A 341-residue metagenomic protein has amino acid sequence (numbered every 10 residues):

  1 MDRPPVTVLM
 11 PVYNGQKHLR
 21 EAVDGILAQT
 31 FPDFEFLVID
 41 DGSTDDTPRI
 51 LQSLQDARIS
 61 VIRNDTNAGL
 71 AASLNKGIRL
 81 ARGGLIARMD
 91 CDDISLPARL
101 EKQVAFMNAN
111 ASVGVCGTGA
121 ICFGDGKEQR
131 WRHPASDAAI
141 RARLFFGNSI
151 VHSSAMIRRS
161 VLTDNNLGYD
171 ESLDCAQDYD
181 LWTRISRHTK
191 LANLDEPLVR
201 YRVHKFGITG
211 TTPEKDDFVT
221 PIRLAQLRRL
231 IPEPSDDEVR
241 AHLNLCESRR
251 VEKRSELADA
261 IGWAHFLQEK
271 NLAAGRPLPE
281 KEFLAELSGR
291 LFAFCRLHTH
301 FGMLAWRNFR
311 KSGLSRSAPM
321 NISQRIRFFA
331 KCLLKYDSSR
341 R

Functional and structural regions predicted by a protein language model:
P4-T7, E35, D180: Cell-envelope/extracellular polymer assembly enzymes that use nucleotide-activated donors
D24-D33: Short, acidic, metal-binding catalytic loop of nucleotide-sugar glycosyltransferases
D40-R49, T66, D90: A conserved acidic beta->alpha catalytic loop
N64-A81, K102: Glycine-rich, basic loop-to-helix element that forms the pyrophosphate-binding segment of sugar-nucleotide handling
A71, R79, T118, D137-L245: Conserved nucleotide-sugar donor-binding catalytic segment
I86: Short aromatic/hydrophobic "clamp" motif used to bind/position activated sugar donors
A98-R130: Conserved donor NDP-sugar-binding/catalytic core segment of glycosyltransferases
V203-R341: C-terminal subregions of glycosyltransferases and related glycan-biosynthesis enzymes
